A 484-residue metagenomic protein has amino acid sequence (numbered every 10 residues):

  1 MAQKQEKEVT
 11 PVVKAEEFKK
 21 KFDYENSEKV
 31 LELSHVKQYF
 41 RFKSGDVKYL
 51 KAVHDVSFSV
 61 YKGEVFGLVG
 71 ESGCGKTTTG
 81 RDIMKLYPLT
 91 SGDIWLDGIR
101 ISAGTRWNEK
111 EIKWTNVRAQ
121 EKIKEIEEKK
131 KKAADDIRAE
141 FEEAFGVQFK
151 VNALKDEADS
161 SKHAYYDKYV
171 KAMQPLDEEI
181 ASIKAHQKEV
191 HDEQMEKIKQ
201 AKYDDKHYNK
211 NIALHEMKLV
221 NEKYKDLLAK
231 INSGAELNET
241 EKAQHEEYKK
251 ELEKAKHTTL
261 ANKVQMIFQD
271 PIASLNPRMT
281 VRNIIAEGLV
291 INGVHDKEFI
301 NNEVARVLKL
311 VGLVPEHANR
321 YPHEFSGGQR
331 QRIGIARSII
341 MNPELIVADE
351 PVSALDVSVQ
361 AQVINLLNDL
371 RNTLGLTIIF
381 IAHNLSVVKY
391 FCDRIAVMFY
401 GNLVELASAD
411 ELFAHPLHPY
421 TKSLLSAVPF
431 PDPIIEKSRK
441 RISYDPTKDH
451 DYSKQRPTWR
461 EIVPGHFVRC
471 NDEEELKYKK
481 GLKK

Functional and structural regions predicted by a protein language model:
A2-L31, K43, S102-T105, A409-K484: Charged, flexible cofactor/metal-binding loops and thiol motifs
V69-G70: The feature captures the beta-strand-to-loop junction immediately N-terminal to the Walker
E298-E316: Conserved ABC ATPase "signature" region
H323, M341, A348, N365: Conserved signature/switch motifs of ABC ATPase nucleotide-binding domains
I340-E344, Q360: A short, proline-enriched helix->beta-strand linker immediately N-terminal to the Walker B motif in ABC-type P-loop
V388-Y390: A short, surface-exposed alpha-helical micro-motif characterized by mixed small hydrophobic and charged/polar residues
